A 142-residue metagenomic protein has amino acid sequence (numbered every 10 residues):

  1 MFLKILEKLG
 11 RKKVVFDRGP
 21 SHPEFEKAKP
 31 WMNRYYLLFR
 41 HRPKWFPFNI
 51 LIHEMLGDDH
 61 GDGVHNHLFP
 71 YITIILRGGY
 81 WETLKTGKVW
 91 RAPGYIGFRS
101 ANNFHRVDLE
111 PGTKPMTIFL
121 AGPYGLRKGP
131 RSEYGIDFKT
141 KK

Functional and structural regions predicted by a protein language model:
M1-N49: A short, N-terminal "cap"/entry segment at the start of jelly-roll beta-barrel domains of the cupin/DSBH fold
N49-H67, A101: Conserved short histidine dyad/triad with adjacent acidic residue
M55-D59, P93-I96, N102, G112: Tight coil/turn sites that cap or link beta-strands
G57-D58, Y80-W81, N103-H105, G122-L126: Short, solvent-exposed loop/turn segments at secondary-structure junctions
N66-W81: Short, conserved beta-strand element in jelly-roll/cupin
T83-R106: Short acidic-glycine-tyrosine-enriched beta hairpin
F98, G112-G129: A short hydrophobic beta-strand segment most commonly corresponding to one strand of the jelly-roll/cupin
K139-T140: Mixed-charge, glycine-accented linear interaction segment located at domain edges/termini
